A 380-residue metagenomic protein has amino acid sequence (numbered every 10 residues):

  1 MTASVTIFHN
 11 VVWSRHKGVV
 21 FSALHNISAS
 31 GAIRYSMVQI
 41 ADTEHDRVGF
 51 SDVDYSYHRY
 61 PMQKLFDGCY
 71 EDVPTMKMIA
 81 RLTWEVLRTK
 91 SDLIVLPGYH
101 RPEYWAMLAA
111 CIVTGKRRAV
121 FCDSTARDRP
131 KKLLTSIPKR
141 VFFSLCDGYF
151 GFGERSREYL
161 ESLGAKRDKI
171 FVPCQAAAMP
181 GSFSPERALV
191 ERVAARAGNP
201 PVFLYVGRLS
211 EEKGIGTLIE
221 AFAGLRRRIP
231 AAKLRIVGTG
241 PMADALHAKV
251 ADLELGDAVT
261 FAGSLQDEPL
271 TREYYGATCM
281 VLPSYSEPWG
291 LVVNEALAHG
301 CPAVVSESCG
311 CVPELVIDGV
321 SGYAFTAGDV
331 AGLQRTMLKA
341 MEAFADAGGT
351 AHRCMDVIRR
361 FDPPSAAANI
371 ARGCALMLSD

Functional and structural regions predicted by a protein language model:
T6, A194-K213, I219-F222, G328: Conserved donor-binding/catalytic core segment of Leloir-type glycosyltransferases
N10, P102, K116-L133, L145-G148 (+1 more regions): A short, histidine- and acid-enriched strand-loop-helix "catalytic/donor-clamping" loop that lines the nucleotide-sugar
S144-G198: Donor nucleotide-sugar binding/catalytic pocket of nucleotide-sugar-dependent glycosyltransferases
H247-L265: Nucleotide-activated donor-binding/catalytic signature segment of Leloir-type glycosyltransferases, i.e., the conserved
S264-L265, R272-A277: Short alpha-helical donor nucleotide-sugar binding micro-motif in glycosyltransferases
Y285: Aromatic "clamp/platform" in nucleotide-sugar-dependent glycosyltransferases that forms part of the donor/acceptor
P302-S306: Short hydrophobic beta-strand element within catalytic cores of glycosyltransferases and related nucleotide-activated
D318-G319, Y323-V330, L338-A345: Conserved acidic donor-binding segment of nucleotide-sugar-dependent glycosyltransferases
